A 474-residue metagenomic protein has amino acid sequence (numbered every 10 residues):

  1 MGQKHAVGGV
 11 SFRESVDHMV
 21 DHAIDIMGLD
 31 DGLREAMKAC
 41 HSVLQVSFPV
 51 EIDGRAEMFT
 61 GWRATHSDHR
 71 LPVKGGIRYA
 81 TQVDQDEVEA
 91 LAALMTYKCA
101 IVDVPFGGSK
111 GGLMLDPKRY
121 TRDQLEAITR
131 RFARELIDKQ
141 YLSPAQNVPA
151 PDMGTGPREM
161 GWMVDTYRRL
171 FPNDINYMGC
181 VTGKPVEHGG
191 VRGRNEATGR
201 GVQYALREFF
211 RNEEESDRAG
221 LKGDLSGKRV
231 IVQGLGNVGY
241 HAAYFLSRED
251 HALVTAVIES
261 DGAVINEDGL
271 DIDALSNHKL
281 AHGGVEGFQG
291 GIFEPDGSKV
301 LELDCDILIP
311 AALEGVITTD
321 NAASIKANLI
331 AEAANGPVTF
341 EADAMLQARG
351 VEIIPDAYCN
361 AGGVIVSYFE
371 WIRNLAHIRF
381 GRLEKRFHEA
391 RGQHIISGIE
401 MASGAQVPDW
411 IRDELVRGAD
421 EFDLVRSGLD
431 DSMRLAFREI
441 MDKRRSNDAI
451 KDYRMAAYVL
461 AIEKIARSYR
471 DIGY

Functional and structural regions predicted by a protein language model:
Q3-S11, F209-F210, S324, N328-Y474: Adenosine-phosphate binding glycine-rich loop
K4-Q45: Short, Gly/Pro- and small/polar-rich lid/capping loops
S11, S15-H18, H41, V83-D86 (+19 more regions): Conserved active-site and cofactor/substrate-binding residues in soluble primary-metabolism enzymes
Q45-D53, M58-P117: Glycine-rich, N-terminal phosphate-binding loop and its surrounding beta-alpha-beta segment
A80, A100-S226: Glycine/serine-rich phosphate-binding loop and adjoining beta1-alpha1 elements at the start of nucleotide-handling
G189-E302: Glycine-rich phosphate/diphosphate-binding loop of Rossmann-like nucleotide-binding domains
G262-I353: Rossmann-like adenosine-cofactor binding region
